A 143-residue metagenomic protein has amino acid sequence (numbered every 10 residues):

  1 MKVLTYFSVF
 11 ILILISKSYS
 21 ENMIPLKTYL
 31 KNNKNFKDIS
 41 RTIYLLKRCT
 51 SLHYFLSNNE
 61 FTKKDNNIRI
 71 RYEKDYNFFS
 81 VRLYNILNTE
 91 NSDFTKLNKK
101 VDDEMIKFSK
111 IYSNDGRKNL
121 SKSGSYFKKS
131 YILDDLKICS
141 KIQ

Functional and structural regions predicted by a protein language model:
M1-E21: Classical Sec-dependent N-terminal signal peptides that target proteins to the secretory pathway
V9, D38-I39, K128: Residues embedded in well-ordered secondary-structure elements
L14, I43-Y44, L133: Processing junctions and N-termini across compartments
S20-S40: Short N-terminal segments immediately surrounding and downstream of signal-peptide cleavage
N35-T89: Short N-proximal segments of mature Sec-exported proteins
Y72-Q143: Compact alpha-helical subdomains of small soluble proteins
